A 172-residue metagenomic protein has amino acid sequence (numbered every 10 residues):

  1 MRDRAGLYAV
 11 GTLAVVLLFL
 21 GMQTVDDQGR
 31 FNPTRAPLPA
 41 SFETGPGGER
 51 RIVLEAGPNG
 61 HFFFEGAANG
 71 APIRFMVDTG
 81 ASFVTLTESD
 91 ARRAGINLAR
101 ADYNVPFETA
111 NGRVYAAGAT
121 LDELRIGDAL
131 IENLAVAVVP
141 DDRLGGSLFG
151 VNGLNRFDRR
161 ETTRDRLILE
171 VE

Functional and structural regions predicted by a protein language model:
M1-R74, T79-E172: Pepsin/retropepsin-fold aspartyl endopeptidases
